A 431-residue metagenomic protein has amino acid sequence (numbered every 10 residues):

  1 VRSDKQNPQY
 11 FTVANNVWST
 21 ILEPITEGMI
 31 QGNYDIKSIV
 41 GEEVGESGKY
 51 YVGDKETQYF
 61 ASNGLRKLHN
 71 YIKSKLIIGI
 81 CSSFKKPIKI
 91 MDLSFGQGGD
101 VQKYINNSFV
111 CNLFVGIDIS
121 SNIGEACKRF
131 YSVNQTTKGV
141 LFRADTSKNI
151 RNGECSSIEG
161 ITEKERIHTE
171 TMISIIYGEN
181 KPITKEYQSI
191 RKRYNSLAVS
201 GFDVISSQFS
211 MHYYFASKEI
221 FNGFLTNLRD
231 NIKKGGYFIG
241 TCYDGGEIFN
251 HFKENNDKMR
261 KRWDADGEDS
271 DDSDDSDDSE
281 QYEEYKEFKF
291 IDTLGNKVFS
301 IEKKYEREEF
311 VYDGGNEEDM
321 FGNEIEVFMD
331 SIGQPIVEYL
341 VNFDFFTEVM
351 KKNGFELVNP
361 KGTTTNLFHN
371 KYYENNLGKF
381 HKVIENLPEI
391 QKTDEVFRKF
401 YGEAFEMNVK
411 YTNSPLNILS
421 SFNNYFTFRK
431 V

Functional and structural regions predicted by a protein language model:
V1-K49: Intrinsically disordered, low-complexity regulatory tails
E43-F84: Class I SAM-dependent methyltransferase Rossmann-like catalytic core, especially the SAM/SAH-binding loop
P87-G96: Conserved class I S-adenosyl-L-methionine
I105-H168: Class I SAM-dependent methyltransferase SAM/SAH-binding core
T169-I173, I190-S196, S200-E219: A short SAM/SAH-binding and catalytic strip from SAM-dependent methyltransferases
I220-K234: A short glycine-rich, Lys/Arg-flanked "PGG" loop and its adjoining helix->strand segment in the class I
G235-Y243: Conserved beta-strand signature within the Rossmann-like core of class I S-adenosyl-L-methionine
F299-V431: C-terminal lobe and adjacent flexible extensions of AdoMet/dcAdoMet transferase-like proteins
